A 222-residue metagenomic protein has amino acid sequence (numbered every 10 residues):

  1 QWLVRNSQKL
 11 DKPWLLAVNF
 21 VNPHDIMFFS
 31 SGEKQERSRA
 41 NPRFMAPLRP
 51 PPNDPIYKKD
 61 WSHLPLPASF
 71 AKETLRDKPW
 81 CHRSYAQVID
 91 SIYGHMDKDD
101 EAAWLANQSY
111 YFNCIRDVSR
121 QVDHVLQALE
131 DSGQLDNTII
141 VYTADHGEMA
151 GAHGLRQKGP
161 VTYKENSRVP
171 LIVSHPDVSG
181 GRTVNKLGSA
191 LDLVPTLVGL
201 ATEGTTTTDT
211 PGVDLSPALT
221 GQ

Functional and structural regions predicted by a protein language model:
Q1-W2: Long, well-ordered early-domain segments
N6-K12, F20-N137, V141-L187, L200-T207: Active-site-proximal cap/lid insertion segments
R168, S189-L200, D214, A218: Generic recognition of well-ordered alpha-helical segments
D209-V213: C-terminal lobe and pocket-closing loops of periplasmic/extracytoplasmic Venus-flytrap solute-binding proteins
Q222: Short beta-strand/turn segments that mark the catalytic/cofactor-handling region of acyl-thioester transfer
